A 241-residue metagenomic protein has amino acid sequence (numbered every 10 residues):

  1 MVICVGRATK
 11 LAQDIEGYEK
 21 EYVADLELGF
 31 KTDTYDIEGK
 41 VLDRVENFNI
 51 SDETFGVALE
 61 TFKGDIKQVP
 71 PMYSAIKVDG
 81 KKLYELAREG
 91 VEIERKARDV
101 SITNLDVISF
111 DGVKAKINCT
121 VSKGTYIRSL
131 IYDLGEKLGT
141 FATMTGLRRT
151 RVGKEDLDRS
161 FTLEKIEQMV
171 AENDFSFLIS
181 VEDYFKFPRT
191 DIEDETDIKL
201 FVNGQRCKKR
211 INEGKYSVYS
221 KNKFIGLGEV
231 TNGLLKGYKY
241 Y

Functional and structural regions predicted by a protein language model:
M1-R159, G226-G228, L234-K236, Y241: RNA pseudouridine synthases
Y18, E53-T54, K137-Y241: Accessory RNA 3′-end/elbow-binding domains used by RNA modification enzymes
